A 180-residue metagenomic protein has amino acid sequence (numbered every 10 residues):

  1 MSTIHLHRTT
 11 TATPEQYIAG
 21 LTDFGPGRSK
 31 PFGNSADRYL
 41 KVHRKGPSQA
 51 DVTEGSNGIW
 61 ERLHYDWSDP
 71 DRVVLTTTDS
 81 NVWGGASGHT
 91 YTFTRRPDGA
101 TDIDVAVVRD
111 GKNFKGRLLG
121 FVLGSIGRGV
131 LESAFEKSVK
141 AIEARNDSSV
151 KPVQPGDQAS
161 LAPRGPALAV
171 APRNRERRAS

Functional and structural regions predicted by a protein language model:
M1-P47, A179-S180: Hydrophobic ligand-binding cavity/cleft-lining segments
T3-H5, G58-L63, G84-T90: Short, surface-exposed coil-to-beta transition loops
T11-E15, K45, D66-P70, T92-D102: A short, structured loop/turn motif at beta-sheet edges
Y17-L21, Y65, L75, I103-V105: Hydrophobic pocket/interface hotspot
D23-F24, K45, P70-T77: Short Pro/Gly-enriched beta-strand edge/turn motifs at strand-loop
Q49-N57, V74-V82: Short beta-strand segments that buttress and anchor functional surface loops
T78-S133: Beta-strand/loop substructures that line and gate deep hydrophobic ligand-binding cavities in soluble
R109-S180: A conserved amphipathic terminal alpha-helix motif
